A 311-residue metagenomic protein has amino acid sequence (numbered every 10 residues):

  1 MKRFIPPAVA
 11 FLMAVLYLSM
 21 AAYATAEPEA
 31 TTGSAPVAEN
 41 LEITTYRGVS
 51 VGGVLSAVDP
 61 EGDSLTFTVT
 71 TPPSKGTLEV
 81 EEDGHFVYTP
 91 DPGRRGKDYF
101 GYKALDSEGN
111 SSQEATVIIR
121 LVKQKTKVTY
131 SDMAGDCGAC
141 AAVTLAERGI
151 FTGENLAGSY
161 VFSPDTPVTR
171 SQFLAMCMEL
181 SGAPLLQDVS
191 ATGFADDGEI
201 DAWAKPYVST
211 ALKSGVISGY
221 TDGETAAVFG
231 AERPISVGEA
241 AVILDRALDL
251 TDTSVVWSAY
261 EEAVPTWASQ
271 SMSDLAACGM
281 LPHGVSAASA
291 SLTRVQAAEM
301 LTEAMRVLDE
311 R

Functional and structural regions predicted by a protein language model:
R3-A24: Sec-dependent N-terminal signal peptides of Gram-positive bacterial secreted proteins and lipoproteins
Y23-A35, L41-E42, I118-A139, T152-L174 (+6 more regions): Feature responds to low-complexity, polar/acidic, surface-exposed segments characteristic of secreted/exported proteins
T32-T70: Extracellular ectodomain surface segments
E39, K97-D98, N110-V117: Extracellular and select intracellular beta-sandwich modules with Ser/Thr-enriched, small-residue motifs on
T70-D83, E154: Low-complexity "stalk/linker" and mucin-like segments enriched in Ser/Thr/Pro/Ala/Gly
G84-Y88: Short strand-edge motifs at loop-to-beta-strand transitions and within beta-strands of extracellular beta-rich domains
P92-G96: Surface-exposed, short loops/turns at beta-strand junctions within beta-sandwich domains
A104-D106: Conserved structural position at the C-terminal beta-strand of extracellular beta-sandwich adhesion modules
